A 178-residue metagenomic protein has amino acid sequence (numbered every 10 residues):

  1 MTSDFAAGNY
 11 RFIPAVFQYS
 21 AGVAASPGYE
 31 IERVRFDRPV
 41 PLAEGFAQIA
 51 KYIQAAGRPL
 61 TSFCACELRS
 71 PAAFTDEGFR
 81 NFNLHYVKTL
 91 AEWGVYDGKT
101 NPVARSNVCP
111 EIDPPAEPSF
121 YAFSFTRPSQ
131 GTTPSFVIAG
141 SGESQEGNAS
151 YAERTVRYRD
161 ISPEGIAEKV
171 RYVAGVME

Functional and structural regions predicted by a protein language model:
M1-E178: Short, polar/acidic, helix-capping and beta-turn segments at strand->helix junctions that line the mouths
